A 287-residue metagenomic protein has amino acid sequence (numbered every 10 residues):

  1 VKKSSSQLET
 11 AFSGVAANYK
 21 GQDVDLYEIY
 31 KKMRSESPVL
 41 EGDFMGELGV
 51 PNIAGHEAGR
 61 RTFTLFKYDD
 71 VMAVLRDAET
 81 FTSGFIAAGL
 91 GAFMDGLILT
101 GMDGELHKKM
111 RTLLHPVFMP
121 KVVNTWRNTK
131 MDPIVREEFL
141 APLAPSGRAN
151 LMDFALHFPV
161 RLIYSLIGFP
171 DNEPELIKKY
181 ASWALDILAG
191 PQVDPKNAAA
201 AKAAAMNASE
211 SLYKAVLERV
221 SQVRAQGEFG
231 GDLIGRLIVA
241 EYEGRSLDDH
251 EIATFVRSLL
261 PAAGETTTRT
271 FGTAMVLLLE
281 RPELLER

Functional and structural regions predicted by a protein language model:
V1-R287: Cytochrome P450
